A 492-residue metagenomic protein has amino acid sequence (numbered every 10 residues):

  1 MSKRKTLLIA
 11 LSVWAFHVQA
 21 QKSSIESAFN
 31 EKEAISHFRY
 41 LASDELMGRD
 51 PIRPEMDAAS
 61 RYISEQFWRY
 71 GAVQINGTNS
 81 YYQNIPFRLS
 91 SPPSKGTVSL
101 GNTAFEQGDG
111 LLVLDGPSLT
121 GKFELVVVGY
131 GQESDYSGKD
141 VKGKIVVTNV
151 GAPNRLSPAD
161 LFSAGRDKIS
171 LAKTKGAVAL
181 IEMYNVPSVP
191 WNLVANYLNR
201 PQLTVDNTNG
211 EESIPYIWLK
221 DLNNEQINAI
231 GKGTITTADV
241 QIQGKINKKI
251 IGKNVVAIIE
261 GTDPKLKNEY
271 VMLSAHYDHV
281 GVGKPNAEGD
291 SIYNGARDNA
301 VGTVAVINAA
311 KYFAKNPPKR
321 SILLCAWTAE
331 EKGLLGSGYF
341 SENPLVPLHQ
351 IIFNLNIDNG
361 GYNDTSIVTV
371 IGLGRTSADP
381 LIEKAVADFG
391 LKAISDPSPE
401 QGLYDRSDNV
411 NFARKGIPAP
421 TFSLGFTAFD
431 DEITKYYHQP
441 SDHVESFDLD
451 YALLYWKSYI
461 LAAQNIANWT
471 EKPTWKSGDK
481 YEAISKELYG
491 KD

Functional and structural regions predicted by a protein language model:
M1-I25: Bacterial Sec-dependent N-terminal signal peptides
K22, A104-Q107, L112-G138, T204-G295 (+2 more regions): Soluble metallo-hydrolase cores and metallopeptidase-like ectodomains found primarily in the secretory/periplasmic
K22-A28, D44-P54, R69, P86 (+9 more regions): Second-shell loop/turn segments in exported
E26-L46, P51-Q74, G138-D140, K144-G151 (+4 more regions): Catalytic-core environment of secreted peptidases
M47-I145, A152-N154: Noncatalytic luminal/extracellular "stalk/propeptide" segments of secretory-pathway proteins
Q107-T208, E260, P397: Extracellular/luminal Protease-associated
I214-E225, P318, W327-D431: Metal-dependent peptidase/peptidase-like ectodomains
K311, K315, D430-K491: His/Asp/Glu-rich mid-to-C-terminal helical/loop segments that flank catalytic regions of hydrolases
